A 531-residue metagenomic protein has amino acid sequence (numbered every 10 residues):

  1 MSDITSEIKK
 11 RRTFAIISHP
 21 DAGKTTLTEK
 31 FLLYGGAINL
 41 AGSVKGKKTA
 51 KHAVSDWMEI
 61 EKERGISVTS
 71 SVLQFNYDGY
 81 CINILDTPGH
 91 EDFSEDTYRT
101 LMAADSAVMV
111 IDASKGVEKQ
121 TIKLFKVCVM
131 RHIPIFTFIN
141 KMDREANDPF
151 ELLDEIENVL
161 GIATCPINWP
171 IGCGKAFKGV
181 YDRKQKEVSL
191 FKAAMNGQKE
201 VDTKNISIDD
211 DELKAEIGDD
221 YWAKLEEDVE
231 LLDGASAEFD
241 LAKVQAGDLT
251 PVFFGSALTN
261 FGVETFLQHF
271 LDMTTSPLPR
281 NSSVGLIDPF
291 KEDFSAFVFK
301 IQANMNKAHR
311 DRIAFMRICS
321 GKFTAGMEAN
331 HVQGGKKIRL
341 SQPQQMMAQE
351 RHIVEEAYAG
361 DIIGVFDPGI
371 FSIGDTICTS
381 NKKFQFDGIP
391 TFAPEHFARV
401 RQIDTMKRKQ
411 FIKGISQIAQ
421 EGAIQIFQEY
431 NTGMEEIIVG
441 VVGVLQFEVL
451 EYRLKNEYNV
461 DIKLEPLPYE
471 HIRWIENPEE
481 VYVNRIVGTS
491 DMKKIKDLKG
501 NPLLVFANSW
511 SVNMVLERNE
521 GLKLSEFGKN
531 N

Functional and structural regions predicted by a protein language model:
M1-N531: Structural and coupling elements of P-loop NTPases
